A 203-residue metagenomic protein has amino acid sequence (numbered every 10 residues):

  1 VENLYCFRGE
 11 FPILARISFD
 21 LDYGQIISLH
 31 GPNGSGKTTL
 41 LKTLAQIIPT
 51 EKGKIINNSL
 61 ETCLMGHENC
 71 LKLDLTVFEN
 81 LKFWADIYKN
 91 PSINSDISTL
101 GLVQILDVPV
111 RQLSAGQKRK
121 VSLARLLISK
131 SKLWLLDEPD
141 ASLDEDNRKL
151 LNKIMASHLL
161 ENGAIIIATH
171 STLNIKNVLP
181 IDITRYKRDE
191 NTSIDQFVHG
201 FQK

Functional and structural regions predicted by a protein language model:
I13-R16: Conserved structural motif at the start of ABC-family nucleotide-binding domains
H30-P32: The feature captures the beta-strand-to-loop junction immediately N-terminal to the Walker
E68, L73-S92: Q-loop/switch helix immediately C-terminal to the Walker
P91-L106: Conserved ABC ATPase "signature" region
P109-K118: Conserved ABC ATPase signature
L123, N162: Hydrophobic anchor residue at the start of the ABC signature
W134-E138: Catalytic Walker B motif of ABC-type/P-loop ATPase nucleotide-binding domains
